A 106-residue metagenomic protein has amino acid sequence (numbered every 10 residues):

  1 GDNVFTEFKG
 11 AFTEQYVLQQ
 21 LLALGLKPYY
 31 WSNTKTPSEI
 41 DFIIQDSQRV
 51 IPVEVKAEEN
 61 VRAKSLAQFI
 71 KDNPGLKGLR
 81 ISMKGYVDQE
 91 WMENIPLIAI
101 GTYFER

Functional and structural regions predicted by a protein language model:
G1-R106: A cross-kingdom feature that marks ATP-driven nucleic-acid transaction machinery
